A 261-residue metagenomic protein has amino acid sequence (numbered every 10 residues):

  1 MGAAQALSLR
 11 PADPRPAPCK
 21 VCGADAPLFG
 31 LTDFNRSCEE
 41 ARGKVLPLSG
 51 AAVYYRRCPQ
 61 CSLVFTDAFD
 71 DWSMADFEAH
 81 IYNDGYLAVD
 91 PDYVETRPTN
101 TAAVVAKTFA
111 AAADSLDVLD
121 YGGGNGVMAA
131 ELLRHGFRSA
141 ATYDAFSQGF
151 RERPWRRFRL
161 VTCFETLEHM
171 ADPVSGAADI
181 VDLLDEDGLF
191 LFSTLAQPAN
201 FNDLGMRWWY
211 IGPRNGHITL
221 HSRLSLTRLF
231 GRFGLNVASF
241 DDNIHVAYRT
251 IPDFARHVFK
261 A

Functional and structural regions predicted by a protein language model:
G2-L160, F164, V174-D179, L183 (+6 more regions): Conserved N-terminal segment of class I S-adenosyl-L-methionine
E165, H169: A short His-aromatic
M170-A171, L184-E186: Helix-to-beta-strand junctions that scaffold the AdoMet/dcAdoMet cofactor pocket in Class I SAM-dependent enzymes
L189, F201-R207: Flexible internal linker/loop segments at domain or repeat junctions
L195-N200: Short "lid" loop at the C-terminus of a central beta-strand within the Rossmann-like core of SAM-dependent
H217-L220: Conserved acidic-Pro-Pro-aromatic motif
